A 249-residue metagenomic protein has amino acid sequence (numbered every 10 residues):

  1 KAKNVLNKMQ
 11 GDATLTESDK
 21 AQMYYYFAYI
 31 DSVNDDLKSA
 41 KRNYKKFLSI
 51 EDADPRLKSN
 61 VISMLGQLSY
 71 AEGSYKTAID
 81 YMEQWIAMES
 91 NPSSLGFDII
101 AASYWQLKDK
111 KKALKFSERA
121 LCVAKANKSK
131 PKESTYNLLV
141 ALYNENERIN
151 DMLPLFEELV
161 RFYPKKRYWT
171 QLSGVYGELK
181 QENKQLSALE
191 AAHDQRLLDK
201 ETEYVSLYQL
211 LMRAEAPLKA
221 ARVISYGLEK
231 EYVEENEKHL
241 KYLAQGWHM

Functional and structural regions predicted by a protein language model:
K1-M249: Alpha-solenoid helical repeat scaffolds
